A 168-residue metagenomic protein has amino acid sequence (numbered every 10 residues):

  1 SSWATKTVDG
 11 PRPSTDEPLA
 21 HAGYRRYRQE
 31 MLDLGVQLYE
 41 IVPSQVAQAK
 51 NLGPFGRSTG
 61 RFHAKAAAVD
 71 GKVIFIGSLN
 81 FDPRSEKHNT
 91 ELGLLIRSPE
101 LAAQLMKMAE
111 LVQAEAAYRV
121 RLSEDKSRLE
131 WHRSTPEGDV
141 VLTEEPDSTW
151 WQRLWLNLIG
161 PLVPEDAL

Functional and structural regions predicted by a protein language model:
S2-L168: PLD/PLD-like phosphodiesterase catalytic module centered on the HKD motif
